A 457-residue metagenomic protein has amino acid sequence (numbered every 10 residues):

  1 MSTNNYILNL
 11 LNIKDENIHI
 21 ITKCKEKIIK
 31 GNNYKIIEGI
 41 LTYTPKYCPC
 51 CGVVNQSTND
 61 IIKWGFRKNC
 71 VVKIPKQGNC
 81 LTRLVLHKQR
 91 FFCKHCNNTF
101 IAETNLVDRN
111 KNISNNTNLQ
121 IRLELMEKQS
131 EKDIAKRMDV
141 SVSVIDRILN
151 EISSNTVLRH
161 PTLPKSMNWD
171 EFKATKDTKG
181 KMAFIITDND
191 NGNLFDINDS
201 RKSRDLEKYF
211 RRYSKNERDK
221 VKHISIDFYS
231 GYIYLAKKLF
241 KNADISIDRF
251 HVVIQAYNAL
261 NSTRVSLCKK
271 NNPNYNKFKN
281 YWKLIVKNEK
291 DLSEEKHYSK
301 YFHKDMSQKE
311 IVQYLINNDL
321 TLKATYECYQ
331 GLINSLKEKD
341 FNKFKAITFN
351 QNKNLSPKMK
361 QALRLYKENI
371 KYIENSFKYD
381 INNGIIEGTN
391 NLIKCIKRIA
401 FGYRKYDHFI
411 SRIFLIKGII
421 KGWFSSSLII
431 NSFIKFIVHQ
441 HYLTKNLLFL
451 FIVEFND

Functional and structural regions predicted by a protein language model:
M1-T104: Short, conserved DNA-binding cores of transcription-related domains
P45, C50, Q56-D60, K176-T178 (+5 more regions): Acidic/histidine-rich catalytic cores and adjacent linkers of DNA breakage/strand-transfer/modification proteins
I62, N69-M167, E171-T178, D219 (+1 more regions): Short, positively charged, Gly/Tyr-enriched micro-motifs that form contact patches at catalytic or ligand/partner
N110-L119, D196, K353, P357-Q361: Acidic, glycine-enriched active-site microenvironments
S141, I152-T156, F228, T263 (+1 more regions): The DNA-recognition helices of helix-turn-helix-type DNA-binding domains
R147, E151-H223, F228-L235: RNase H-like nuclease fold core
S153, V157, K241, N261-R264 (+3 more regions): Hydrophobic/aromatic-lined pockets within catalytic cores
V252-P273: Short alpha-helix plus adjacent loop in nuclease-associated cores
